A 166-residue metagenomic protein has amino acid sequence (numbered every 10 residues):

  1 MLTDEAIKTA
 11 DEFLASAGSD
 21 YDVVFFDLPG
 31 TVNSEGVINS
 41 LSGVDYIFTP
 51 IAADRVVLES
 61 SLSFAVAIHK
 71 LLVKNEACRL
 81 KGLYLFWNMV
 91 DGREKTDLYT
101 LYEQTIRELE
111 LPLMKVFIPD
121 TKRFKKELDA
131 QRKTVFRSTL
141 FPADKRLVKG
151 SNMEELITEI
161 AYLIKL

Functional and structural regions predicted by a protein language model:
M1-V23: P-loop/Walker-type NTP enzyme "switch/lid" segment
A17-G36: Glycine-rich phosphate-binding loop used to anchor ATP phosphates in small-molecule kinases, encompassing both
F26, T49, L85-W87: Structural beta-sheet core signal
T31-N33, R55-V57, L71, R93: Catalytic P-loop NTPase motifs of RecA-like helicase/translocase cores
E35-R55: Inter-motif core of Ras-like GTPase G domains
E59-L83, T100-L101: Anionic-ligand binding region
M89-G92, T96-S138: Beta-strand-loop-alpha "switch" segments that mediate conformational coupling across diverse proteins
K126-I157: C-terminal boundary of histidine-terminating zinc-finger modules
